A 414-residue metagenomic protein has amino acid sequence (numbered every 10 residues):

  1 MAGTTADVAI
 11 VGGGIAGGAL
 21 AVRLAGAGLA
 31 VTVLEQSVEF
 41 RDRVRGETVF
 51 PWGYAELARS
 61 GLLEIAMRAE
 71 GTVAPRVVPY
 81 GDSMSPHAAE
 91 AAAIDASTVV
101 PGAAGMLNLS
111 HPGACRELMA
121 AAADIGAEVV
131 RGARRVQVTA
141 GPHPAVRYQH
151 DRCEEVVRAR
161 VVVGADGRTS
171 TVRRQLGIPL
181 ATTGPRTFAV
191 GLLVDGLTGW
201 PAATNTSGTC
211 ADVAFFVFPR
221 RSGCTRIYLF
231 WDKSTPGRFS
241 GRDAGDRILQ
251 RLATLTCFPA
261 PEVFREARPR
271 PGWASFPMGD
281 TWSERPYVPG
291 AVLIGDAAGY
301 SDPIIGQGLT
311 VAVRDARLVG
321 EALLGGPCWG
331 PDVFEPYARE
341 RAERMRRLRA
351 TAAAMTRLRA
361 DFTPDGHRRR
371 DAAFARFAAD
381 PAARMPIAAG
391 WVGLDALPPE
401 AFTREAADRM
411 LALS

Functional and structural regions predicted by a protein language model:
A2-G14: Beta1/beta-strand and adjacent pyrophosphate-binding region of the FAD-binding site in flavoprotein oxidoreductases
A2-T5, A55, L63-Q175, A181-G191 (+3 more regions): Conserved N-terminal helical subregion
G17-G18: N-terminal Rossmann-fold NAD(P) dinucleotide-binding loop
A25-R45: Glycine-rich FAD pyrophosphate-binding loop
V38-A58: Conserved N-terminal glycine-rich FAD pyrophosphate-binding loop of Rossmann-like flavoproteins
H143-V156, A165-W273: Conserved FAD-binding catalytic core of PHBH/FMO-like flavoproteins
S240-P331: FAD/FMN-dependent oxidoreductases across multiple families
E321-S414: C-terminal helical "tail/cap" subdomain of flavin- and related membrane-associated enzymes
